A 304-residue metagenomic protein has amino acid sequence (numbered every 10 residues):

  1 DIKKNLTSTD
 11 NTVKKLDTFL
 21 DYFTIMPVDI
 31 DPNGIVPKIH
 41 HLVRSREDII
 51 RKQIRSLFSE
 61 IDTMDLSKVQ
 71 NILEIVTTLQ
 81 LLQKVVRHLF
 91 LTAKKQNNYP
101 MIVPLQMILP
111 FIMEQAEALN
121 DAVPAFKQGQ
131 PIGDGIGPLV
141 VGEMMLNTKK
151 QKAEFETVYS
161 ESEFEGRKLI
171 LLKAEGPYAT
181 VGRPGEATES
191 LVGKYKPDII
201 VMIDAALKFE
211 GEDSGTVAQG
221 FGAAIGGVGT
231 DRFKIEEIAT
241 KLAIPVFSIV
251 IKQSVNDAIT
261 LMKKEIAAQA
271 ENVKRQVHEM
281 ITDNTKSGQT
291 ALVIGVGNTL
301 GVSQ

Functional and structural regions predicted by a protein language model:
D1-L139: Electropositive, gly/pro-rich neighborhoods at or near active sites that engage anionic ligands
H88-L261, A267-A270, H278-S287, G297-Q304: Conserved mixed alpha/beta catalytic, RNA-binding, or beta-rich assembly cores of soluble enzyme, regulatory
T290-I294: Short glycine-rich phosphate-binding loop at a beta-alpha junction
